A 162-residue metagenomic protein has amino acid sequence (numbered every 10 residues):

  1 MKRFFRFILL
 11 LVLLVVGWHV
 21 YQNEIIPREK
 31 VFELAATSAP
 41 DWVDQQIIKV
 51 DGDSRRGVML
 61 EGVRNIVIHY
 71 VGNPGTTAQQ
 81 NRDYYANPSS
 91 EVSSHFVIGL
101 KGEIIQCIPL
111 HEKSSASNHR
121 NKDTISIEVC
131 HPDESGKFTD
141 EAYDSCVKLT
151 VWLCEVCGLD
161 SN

Functional and structural regions predicted by a protein language model:
K2-N118: N-terminal catalytic cores of peptidoglycan-degrading enzymes
S90-E91, D123-N162: Long, well-ordered alpha-helical scaffolding segments within enzyme catalytic domains, especially pronounced
